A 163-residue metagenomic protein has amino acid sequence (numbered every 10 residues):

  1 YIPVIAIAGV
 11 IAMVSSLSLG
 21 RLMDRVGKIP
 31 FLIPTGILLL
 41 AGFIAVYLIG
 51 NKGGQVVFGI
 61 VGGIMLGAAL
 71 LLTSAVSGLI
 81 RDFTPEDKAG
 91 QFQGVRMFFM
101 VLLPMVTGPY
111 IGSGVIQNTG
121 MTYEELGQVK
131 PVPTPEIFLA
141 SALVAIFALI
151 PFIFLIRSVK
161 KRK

Functional and structural regions predicted by a protein language model:
V14-K28, I116: Helix-to-loop junctions at the C-terminal end of transmembrane segments in multipass secondary transporters
R25-I37: Cytoplasmic membrane-interface "Motif A"-like loop-to-helix N-cap segments of 12-TM Major Facilitator Superfamily
I37-G53: C-terminal ends and interior cores of transmembrane alpha-helices in multi-pass membrane transporters/permeases
Q55-L72: Hydrophobic core of transmembrane alpha-helices in multi-pass small-molecule transporters, especially MFS/SLC-type
L71-P85: Intracellular juxtamembrane helix-capping segments at the cytosolic ends of symmetry-related transmembrane helices
G90-M121: A late C-terminal transmembrane helix in Major Facilitator Superfamily
G114-A145: A membrane-interface helix-boundary motif in multi-pass transporters
T134-K163: Multi-pass alpha-helical transporter architecture, strongest for 12-TM Major Facilitator/SLC carriers used
